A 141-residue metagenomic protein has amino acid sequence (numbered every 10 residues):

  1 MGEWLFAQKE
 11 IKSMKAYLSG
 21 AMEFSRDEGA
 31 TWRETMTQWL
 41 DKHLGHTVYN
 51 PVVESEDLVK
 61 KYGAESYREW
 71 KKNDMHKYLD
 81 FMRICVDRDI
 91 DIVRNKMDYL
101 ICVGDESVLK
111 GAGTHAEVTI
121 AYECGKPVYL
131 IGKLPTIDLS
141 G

Functional and structural regions predicted by a protein language model:
G2-G141: Conserved catalytic or regulatory cores that recognize and/or transform ribose-phosphate-containing ligands
